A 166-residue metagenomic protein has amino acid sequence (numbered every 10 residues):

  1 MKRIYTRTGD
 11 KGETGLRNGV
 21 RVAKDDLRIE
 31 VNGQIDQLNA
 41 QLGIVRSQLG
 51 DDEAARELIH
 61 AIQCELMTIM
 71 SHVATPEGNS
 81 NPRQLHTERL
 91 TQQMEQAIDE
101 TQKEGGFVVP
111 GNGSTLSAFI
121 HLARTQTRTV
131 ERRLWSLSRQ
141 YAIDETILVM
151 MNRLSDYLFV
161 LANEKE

Functional and structural regions predicted by a protein language model:
M1-E166: Phosphate/pyrophosphate-binding loop motifs in nucleotide- or prenyl diphosphate-using proteins
